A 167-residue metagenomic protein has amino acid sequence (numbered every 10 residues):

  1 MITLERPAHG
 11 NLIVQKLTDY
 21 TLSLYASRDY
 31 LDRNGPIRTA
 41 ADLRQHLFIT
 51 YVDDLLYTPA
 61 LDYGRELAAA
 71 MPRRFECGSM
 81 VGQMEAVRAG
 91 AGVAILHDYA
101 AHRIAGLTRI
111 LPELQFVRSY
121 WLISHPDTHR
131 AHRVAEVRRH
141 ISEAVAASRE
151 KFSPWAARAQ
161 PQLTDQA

Functional and structural regions predicted by a protein language model:
M1-E5: Pocket-flanking alpha-helical
P7-Y120, E143-A167: C-terminal regulatory
Y120-H132: A bilobed periplasmic-binding-protein/Venus flytrap-type ligand-binding module shared by bacterial periplasmic
H129-E143, S148: Short amphipathic alpha-helical coupling segments at ligand-binding clamshell hinges and other catalytic/signaling
